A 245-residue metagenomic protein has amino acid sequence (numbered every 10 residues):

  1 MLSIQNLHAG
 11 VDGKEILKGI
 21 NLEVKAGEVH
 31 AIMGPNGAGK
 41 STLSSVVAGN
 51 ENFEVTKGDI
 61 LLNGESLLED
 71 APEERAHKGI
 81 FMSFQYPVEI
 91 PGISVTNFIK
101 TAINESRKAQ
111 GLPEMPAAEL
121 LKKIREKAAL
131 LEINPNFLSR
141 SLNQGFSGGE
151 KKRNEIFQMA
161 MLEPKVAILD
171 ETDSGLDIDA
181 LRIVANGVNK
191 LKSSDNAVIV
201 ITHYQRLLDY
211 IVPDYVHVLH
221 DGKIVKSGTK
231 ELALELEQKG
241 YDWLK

Functional and structural regions predicted by a protein language model:
L2-I4, L17-G19: Conserved structural motif at the start of ABC-family nucleotide-binding domains
M33-P35: The feature captures the beta-strand-to-loop junction immediately N-terminal to the Walker
D59-R75, N143: ABC ATPase NBD Q-loop/coupling interface
M82, Y86, G92-K108, K123: Q-loop/switch helix immediately C-terminal to the Walker
M159-A160: ABC ATPase C-loop
I168-T172, D179: Walker B catalytic motif
Y215, L219, K223-K245: Conserved beta-strand-loop-alpha-helix hinge in the C-terminal portion of ABC ATPase nucleotide-binding domains
